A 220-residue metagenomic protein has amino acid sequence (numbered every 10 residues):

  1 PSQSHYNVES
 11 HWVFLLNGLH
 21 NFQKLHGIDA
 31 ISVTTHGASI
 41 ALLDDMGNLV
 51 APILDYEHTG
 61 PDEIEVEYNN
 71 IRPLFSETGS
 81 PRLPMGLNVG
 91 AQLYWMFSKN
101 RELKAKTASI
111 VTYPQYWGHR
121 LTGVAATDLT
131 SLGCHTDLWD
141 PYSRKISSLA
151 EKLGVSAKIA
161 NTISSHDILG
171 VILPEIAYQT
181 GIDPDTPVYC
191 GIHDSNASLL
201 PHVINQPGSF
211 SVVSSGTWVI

Functional and structural regions predicted by a protein language model:
P1-P52, K106, N161, A177-C190: N-terminal glycine/serine-rich phosphate-binding loop of ATP-dependent small-molecule kinases, especially carbohydrate
W12-H20, G90-L93, H193-L200: Short, hydrophobic/amphipathic alpha-helical packing segments that form internal helix faces or helix-helix interfaces
F22, G60, N70-L74: Conserved FAD-binding subdomain of flavin-dependent enzymes
I31, H58, M96: Residue-level signal for inorganic ion chemistry
T35, E57, H166: Residues that line or immediately flank small-molecule/substrate-binding pockets and catalytic motifs
I40-D45, L49-Y68, T107, V111-I146 (+1 more regions): Glycine-rich phosphate-binding loop of actin/hexokinase-like ATP-binding domains
S76-H193: Gly/Ser/Thr-rich active-site cleft segment
